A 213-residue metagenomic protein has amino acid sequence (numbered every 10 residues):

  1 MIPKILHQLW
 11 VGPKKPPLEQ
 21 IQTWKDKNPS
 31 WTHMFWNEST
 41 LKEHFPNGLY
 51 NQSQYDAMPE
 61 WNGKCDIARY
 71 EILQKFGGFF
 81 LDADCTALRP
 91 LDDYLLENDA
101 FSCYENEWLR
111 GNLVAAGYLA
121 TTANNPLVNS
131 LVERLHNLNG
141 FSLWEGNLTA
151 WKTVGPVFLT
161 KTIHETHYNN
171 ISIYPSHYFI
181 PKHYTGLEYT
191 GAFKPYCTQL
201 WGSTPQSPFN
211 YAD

Functional and structural regions predicted by a protein language model:
M1-C65, L81-D213: Glycosyltransferase-associated regions of secretory-pathway enzymes, highlighting luminal stem/catalytic domains
D66-G78: Small-residue hinge/turn detector
